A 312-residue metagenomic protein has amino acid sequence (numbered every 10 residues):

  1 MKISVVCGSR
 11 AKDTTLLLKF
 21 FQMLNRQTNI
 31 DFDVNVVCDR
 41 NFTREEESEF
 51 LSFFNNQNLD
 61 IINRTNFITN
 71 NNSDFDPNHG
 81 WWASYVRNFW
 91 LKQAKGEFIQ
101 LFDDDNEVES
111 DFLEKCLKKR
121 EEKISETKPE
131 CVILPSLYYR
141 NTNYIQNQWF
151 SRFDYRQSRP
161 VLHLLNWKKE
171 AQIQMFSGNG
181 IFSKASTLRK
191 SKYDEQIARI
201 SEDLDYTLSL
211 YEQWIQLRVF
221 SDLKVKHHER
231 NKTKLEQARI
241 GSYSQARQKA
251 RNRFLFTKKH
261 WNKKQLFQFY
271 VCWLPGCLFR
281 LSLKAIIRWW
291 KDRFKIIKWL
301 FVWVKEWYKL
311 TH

Functional and structural regions predicted by a protein language model:
F21-F32: Short, acidic, metal-binding catalytic loop of nucleotide-sugar glycosyltransferases
S73-A94: Glycine-rich, basic loop-to-helix element that forms the pyrophosphate-binding segment of sugar-nucleotide handling
I99: Short aromatic/hydrophobic "clamp" motif used to bind/position activated sugar donors
I133-N147: Short beta-strand-to-loop element that shapes/binds the nucleotide-sugar donor at the catalytic cleft/hinge
R152-I173: Short, flexible, basic/aromatic active-site loop/helix in glycosyltransferases
G178, R199-L208: Acidic donor-binding loop at a coil-to-helix junction in glycosyltransferase catalytic cores that engages
F220-I240, N252-F256: Active-site donor/metal-binding and catalytic loop motifs of nucleotide-sugar-dependent glycosylation enzymes
Y243-R251, K263-H312: Non-catalytic, C-terminal membrane-associated alpha-helical segments of glycosyltransferases
